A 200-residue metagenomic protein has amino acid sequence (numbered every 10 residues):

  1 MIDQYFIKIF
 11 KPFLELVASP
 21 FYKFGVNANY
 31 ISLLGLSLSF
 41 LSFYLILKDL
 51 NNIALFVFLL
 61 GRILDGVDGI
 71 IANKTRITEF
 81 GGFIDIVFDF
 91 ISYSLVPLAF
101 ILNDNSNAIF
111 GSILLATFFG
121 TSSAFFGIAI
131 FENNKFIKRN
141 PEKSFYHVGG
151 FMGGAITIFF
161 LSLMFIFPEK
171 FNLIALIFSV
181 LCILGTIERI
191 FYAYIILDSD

Functional and structural regions predicted by a protein language model:
M1-A18, V87-D200: A feature for the membrane-embedded catalytic helix bundles of lipid/isoprenoid biosynthetic enzymes
L14-K23, K48, I71-F80, F136-K143: Short juxtamembrane and helix-loop transition motifs at transmembrane-helix boundaries in membrane proteins
S19-F21, I46, D65, A124-F126: Generic detector of short, locally flexible boundary/turn motifs and exposed helical patches
Y30-F80, I113-T117, K170-I183: Membrane-embedded alpha-helical segments that form the functional core of polytopic membrane enzymes, especially those
S37, I71, I84, M152-I156: Gly/Ser/Thr-rich beta-alpha loop segments that engage phosphate groups in nucleotides
L59-I109: Hydrophobic, well-structured mid-protein blocks that either form specific transmembrane helices
